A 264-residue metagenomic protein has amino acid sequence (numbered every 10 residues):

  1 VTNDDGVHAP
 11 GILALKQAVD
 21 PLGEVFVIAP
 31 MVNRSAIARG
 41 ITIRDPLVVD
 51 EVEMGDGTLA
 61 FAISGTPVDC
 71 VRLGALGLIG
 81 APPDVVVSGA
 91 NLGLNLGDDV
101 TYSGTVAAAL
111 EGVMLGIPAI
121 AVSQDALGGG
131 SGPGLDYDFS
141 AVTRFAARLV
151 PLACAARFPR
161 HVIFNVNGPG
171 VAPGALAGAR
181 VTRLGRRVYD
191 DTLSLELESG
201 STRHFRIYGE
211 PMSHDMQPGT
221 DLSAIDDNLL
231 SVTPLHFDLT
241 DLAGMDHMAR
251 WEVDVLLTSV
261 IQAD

Functional and structural regions predicted by a protein language model:
T2, I28-P30, S88-N91, A121-S123 (+2 more regions): Short beta-strand segments
D5, N33, T66-P67, N91-L94 (+2 more regions): Short glycine-rich anion-binding loops that position phosphate/pyrophosphate groups of nucleotides and phosphorylated
P10-G77, A81-P82: A cross-family phosphate/adenosyl-ligand binding-site feature
G74-G80, A107-P118: Alpha-helix C-terminal capping segments
V85: Short, Asp-centered acidic motifs that coordinate Mg2+ and/or phosphate in catalytic or ligand-binding sites
L94-S103: Glycine/threonine-rich flexible loop motifs
V113-D138: Glycine-rich phosphate/pyrophosphate-binding loops and their adjacent beta-strand/loop elements at enzyme active sites
Y137-D264: Electrostatically charged, flexible surface regions
